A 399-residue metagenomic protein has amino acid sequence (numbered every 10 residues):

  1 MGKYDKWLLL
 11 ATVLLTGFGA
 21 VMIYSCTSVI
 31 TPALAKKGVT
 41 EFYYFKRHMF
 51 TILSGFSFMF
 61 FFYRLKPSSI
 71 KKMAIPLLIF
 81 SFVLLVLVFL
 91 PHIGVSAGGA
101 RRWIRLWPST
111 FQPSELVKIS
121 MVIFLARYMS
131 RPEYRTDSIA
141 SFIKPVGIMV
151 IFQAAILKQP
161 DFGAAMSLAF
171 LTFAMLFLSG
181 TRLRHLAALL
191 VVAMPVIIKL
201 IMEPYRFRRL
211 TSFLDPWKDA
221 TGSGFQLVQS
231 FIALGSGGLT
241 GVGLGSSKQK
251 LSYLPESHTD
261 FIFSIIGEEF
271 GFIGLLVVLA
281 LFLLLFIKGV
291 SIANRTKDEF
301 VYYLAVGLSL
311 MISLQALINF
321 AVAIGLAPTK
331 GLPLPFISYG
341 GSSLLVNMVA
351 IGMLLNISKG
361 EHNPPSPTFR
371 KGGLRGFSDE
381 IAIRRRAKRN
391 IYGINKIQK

Functional and structural regions predicted by a protein language model:
M1-G2, N319-K399: A juxtamembrane structural motif centered on a specific transmembrane helix
M1-K3, W7-L10, V29: Charged, compositionally biased N-terminal leader segments and the immediate start of the first structured element
L9, V13-T16, S25, K36-Q226 (+3 more regions): Hydrophobic alpha-helical transmembrane segments of multi-pass inner membrane proteins, especially in bacterial systems
W107-V117, K158-P160, G238-G243, L332-V346: Glycine/serine-rich anion-binding loops at beta->alpha junctions that coordinate negatively charged ligand groups
D161-M166, V242-S247, S257-T259, F272 (+4 more regions): Transmembrane helix boundary and interhelical junction motifs in multipass membrane proteins
P216-T259, F263, F270-G274: TM-adjacent membrane-interface loops and short helices in multi-pass inner/ER membrane proteins
